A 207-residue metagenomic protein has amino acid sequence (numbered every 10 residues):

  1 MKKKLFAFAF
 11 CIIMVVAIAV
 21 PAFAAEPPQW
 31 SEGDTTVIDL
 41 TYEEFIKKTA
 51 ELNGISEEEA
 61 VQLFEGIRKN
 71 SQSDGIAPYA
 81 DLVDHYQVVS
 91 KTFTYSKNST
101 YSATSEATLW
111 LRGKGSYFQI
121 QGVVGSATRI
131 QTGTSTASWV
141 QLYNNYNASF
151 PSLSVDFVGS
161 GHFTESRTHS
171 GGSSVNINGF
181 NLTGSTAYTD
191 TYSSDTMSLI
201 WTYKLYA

Functional and structural regions predicted by a protein language model:
M1-K2, G66, A127, E165: Intrinsically disordered, low-complexity sequence elements enriched in Ser/Thr/Gly/Pro
K2-E26: Sec-dependent N-terminal signal peptides of Gram-positive bacterial secreted proteins and lipoproteins
K4, I12, V16, T36 (+6 more regions): A generic structural signal for solvent-exposed, polar alpha-helical segments
F8-A9, I13, E43, G66 (+3 more regions): Low-complexity, intrinsically disordered/propeptide-like segments
I13, G54, T191-S193: Alpha-helical interaction segments
A17, T36-D39, G133, D195: Generic detection of intrinsically disordered/low-complexity segments and helix-coil linkers/edges
P21-E106: N-terminal propeptides/leader regions of secreted preproproteins that are proteolytically removed before maturation
G75-A207: Mature secreted bioactive peptide module from preproproteins
